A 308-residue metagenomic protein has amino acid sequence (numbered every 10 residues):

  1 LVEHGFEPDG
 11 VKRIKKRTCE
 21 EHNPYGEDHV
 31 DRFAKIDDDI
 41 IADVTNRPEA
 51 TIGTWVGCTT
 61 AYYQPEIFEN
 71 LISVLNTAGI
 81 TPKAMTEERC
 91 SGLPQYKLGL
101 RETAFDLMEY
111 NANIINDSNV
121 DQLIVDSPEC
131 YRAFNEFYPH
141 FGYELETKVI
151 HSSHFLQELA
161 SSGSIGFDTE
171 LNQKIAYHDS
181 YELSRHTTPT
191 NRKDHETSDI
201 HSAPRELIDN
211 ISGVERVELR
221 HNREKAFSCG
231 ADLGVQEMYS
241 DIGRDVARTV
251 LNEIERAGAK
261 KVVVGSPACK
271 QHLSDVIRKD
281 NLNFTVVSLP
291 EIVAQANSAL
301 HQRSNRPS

Functional and structural regions predicted by a protein language model:
L1-E21, D106, K148, S212-G213 (+2 more regions): Ferredoxin-type iron-sulfur electron-transfer modules in oxidoreductases and energy-metabolism complexes
L1-G142, L159: Iron-sulfur-cluster electron-transfer modules
E20-E21, Y143-L171, G213, H221-E224 (+1 more regions): Short, flexible loop segments at boundaries between secondary-structure elements
T51-W55, G163-V217: Basic- and aromatic-lined ligand-binding clefts that recognize polyanionic substrates
G57-A61, E87-L98, V125-A133, A176-R192 (+2 more regions): Local cysteine-cluster metal-coordination motifs and their immediate loop/turn environment, predominantly Fe-S cluster
E66-A78, H195, D199-N210, R220 (+1 more regions): Short, solvent-exposed amphipathic alpha-helices that sit in or adjacent to ligand/effector-binding or catalytic
T77-E87, D117-S118, G213-A226, R248-K261: Immediate flanking context of iron-sulfur cluster ligation sites
E102-E109, I165-S180, Q236-V246, R303-S308: A polyampholytic, Gly/Pro-enriched intrinsically disordered region
